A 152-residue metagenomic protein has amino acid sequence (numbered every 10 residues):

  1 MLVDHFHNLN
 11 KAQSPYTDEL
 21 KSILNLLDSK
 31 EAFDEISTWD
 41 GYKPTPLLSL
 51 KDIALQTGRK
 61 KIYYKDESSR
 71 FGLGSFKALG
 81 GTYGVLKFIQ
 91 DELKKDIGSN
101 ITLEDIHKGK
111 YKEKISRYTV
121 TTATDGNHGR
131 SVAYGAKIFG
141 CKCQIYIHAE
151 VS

Functional and structural regions predicted by a protein language model:
M1-S152: PLP-dependent amino-acid enzyme catalytic core
